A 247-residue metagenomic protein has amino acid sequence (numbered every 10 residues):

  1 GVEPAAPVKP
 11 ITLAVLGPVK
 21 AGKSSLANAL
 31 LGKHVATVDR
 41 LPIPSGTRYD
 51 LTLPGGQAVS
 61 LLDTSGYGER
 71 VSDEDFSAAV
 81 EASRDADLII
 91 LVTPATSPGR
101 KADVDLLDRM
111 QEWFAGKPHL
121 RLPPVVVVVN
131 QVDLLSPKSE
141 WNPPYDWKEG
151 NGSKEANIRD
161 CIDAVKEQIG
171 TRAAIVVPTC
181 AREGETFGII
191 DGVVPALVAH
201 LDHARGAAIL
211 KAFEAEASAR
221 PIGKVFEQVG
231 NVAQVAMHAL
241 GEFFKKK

Functional and structural regions predicted by a protein language model:
G1-T64, G68-E69: Conserved G1/Walker A P-loop phosphate-binding module
A14, S60, V126-V127, V177: A structural signal for isolated positions on well-ordered beta-strands in alpha/beta enzyme cores
P44, E74-A79: Alpha-helical scaffolding within the catalytic cores of extracellular/periplasmic polymer-degrading hydrolases
L53-G56, S77-T171: Conserved C-terminal guanine-recognition region of P-loop GTPase G domains, centered on the G4
T64, E74, D146: Conserved ASCE/P-loop NTPase catalytic core
G66-G68, T96-S97, R182-G184: Short histidine/acidic/glycine/proline-rich micro-motifs that form metal- and phosphate-coordinating active-site loops
S72-F76, D103-V104, F187-D191: Conserved strand-to-helix beginnings and helix N-cap segments that scaffold or border functional pockets
V126, V132-K247: C-terminal end of P-loop GTPase domains and the immediately downstream helical coupling element
